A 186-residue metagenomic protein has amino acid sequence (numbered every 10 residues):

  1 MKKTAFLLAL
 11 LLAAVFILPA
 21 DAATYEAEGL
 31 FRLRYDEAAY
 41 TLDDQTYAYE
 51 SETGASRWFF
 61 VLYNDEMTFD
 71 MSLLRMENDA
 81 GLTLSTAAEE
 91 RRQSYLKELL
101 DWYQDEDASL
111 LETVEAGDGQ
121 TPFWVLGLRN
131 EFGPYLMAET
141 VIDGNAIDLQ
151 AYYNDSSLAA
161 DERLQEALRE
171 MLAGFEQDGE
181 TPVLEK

Functional and structural regions predicted by a protein language model:
M1-A5: Positively charged n-region of N-terminal signal peptides that target proteins for export
L8-V15: Bacterial N-terminal signal peptides
V15-D21: C-terminal segment of classical bacterial N-terminal signal peptides
A22-R57: N-terminal "mature-domain start" segment
L30, T86, E90, L158-E166: Soluble non-cytosolic domains of exported or imported proteins
A39, A146-K186: Surface-exposed amphipathic alpha-helical segments
D43, L99-D107, L172-G179: Sec/Tat-exported extracytoplasmic proteins
A48-A146, S156-S157: Conserved polar/disulfide-associated segments of primarily extracytoplasmic proteins
